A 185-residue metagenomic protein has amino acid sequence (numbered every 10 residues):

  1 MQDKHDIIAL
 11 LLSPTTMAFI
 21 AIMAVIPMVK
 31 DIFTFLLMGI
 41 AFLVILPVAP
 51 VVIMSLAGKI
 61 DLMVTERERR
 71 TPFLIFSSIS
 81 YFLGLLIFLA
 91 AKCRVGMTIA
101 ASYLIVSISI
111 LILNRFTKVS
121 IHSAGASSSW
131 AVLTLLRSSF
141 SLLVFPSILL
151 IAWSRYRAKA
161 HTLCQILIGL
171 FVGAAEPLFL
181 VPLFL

Functional and structural regions predicted by a protein language model:
M1, V52-E66: Cytosolic, membrane-interface loops and tails of multi-pass inner-membrane proteins
M1-I7: Short, Lys/Arg-rich, polar N-terminal cytosolic tail immediately upstream of the first transmembrane signal-anchor
I8-M28: The first (N-terminal) embedded transmembrane alpha-helix
M17-F19, I75-L86, I105, A124-S127 (+1 more regions): Core segments of transmembrane alpha-helices that mediate helix-helix packing or line hydrophobic substrate/ligand
I32-L46, V132: Alpha-helical transmembrane segments
L62-S78: Juxtamembrane helix-capping/reentrant segments at transmembrane boundaries
R67-T71, G84-I99: Transmembrane helix-loop-helix
R94-L185: Membrane-embedded catalytic cores of phosphoryl/pyrophosphoryl-handling enzymes
